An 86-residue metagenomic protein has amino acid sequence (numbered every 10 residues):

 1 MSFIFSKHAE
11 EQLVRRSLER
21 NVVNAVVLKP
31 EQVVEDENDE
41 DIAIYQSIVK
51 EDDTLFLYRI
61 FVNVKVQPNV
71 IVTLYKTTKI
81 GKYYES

Functional and structural regions predicted by a protein language model:
M1-S86: Ribonuclease/tRNase effector modules and their secretory precursors
